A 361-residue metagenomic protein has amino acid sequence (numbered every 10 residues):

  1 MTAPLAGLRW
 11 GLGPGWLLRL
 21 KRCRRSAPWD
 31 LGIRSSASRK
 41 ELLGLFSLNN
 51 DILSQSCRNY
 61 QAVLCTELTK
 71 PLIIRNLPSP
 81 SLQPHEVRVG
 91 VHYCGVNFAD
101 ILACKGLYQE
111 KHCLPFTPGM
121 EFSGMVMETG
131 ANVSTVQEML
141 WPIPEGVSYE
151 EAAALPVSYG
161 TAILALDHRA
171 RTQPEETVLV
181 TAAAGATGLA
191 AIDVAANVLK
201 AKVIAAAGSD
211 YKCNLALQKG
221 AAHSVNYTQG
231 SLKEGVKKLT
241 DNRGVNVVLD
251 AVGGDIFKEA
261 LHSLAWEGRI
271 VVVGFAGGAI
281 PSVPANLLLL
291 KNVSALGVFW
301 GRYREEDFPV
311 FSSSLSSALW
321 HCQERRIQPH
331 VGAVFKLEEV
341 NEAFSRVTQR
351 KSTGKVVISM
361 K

Functional and structural regions predicted by a protein language model:
M1-Y60: N-terminal mitochondrial targeting presequence
T2, G7, S26, K40 (+2 more regions): C-terminal hydrophobic helical "lid"/dimerization subdomain of Rossmann-like NAD(P)H-dependent oxidoreductases
R19, S38, N49-L53, L64-Y93 (+1 more regions): A short N-terminal beta-strand-loop micro-motif at the entrance of redox/enzyme domains
Q61, I73, P78, G90 (+3 more regions): Residues located in well-ordered beta-strands
P78-V96, L107-E138: Glycine-rich beta-strand-centered segment in the early N-terminal region that forms part of a ligand/cofactor-binding
E150-G230, G235: Mid-domain Rossmann-like dinucleotide-binding core that forms the NAD(H)/NADP(H) cofactor-binding site
L179, V248-L249: N-terminal Rossmann-like NAD(P) cofactor-binding module of classical short-chain dehydrogenase/reductase
L199-K200, A207, D255-I327, S352 (+1 more regions): Glycine-rich phosphate-binding loop and adjacent beta-alpha segment of Rossmann(oid) nucleotide-cofactor-binding
